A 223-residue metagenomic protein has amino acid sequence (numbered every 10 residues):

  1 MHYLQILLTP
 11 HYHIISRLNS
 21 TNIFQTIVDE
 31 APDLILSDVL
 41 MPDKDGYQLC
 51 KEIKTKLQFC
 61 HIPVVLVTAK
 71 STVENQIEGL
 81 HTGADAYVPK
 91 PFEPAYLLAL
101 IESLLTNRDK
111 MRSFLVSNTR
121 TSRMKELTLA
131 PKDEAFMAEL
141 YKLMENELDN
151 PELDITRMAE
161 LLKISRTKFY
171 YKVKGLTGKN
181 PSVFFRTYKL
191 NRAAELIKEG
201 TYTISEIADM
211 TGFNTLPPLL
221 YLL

Functional and structural regions predicted by a protein language model:
H11-N19, T26: Short hydrophobic/Thr-rich beta-strand motif most characteristic of the beta2 strand and flanking loop of CheY-like
E30-L36: Active-site beta3 strand of CheY-like receiver
M41: Receiver (REC) domain active-site loop signature in two-component systems and cognate sites in sensor histidine kinases
F92-I101, S113: C-terminal output helix
G175-N214: Terminal helix-turn-helix DNA-binding modules in bacterial transcription factors
